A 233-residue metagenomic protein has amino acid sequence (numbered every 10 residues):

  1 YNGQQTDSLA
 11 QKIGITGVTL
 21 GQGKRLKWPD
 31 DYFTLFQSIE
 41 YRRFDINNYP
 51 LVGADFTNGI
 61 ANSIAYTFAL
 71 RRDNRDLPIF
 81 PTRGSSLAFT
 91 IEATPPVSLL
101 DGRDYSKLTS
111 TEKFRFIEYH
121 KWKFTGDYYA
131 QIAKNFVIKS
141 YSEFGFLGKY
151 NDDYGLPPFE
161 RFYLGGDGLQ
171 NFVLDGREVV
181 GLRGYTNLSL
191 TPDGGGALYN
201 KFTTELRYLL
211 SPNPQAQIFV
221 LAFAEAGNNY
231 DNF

Functional and structural regions predicted by a protein language model:
Y1-L87: Gram-negative/organellar outer-membrane beta-barrel architecture
W28-F33, I132-I138, N213-I218: Secondary-structure transition into beta-strands, especially the periplasmic turns and strand N-termini that construct
Y41-R43, A93, A226: Short, small-residue-rich loop/turn micro-motifs
N48-L210, A222-F223, Y230-N232: C-terminal outer-membrane beta-barrel translocator/porin domains of Gram-negative envelope proteins and their
